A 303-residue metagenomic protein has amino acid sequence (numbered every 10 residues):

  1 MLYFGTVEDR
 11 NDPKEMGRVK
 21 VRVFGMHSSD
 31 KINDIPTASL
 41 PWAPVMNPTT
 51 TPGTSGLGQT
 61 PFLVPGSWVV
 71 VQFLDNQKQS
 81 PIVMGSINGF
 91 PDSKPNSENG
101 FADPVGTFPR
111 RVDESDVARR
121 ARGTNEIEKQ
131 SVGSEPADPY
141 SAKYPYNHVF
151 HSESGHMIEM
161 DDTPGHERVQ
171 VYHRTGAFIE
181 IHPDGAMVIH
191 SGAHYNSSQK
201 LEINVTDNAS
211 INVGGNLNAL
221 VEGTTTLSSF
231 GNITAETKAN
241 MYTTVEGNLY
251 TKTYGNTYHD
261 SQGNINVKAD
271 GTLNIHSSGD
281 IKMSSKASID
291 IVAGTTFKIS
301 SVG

Functional and structural regions predicted by a protein language model:
M1-G303: Amphipathic alpha-helical and helix-coil boundary elements used as assembly and membrane-proximal scaffolds
